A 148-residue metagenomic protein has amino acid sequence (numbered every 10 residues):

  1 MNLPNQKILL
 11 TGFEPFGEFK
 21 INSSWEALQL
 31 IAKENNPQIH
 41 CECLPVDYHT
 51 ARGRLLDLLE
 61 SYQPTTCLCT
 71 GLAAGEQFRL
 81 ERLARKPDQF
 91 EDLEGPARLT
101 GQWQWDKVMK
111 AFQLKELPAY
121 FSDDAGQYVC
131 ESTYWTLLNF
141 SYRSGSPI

Functional and structural regions predicted by a protein language model:
M1-Q127, N139-Y142: N-terminal catalytic or cofactor-binding beta/alpha core of small enzyme domains
C130-E131: Short glycine/serine/threonine-rich phosphate/pyrophosphate-binding segments that cradle anionic phosphate groups
W135-I148: Active-site-adjacent mobile loop/cap segments within catalytic or ligand-binding domains
